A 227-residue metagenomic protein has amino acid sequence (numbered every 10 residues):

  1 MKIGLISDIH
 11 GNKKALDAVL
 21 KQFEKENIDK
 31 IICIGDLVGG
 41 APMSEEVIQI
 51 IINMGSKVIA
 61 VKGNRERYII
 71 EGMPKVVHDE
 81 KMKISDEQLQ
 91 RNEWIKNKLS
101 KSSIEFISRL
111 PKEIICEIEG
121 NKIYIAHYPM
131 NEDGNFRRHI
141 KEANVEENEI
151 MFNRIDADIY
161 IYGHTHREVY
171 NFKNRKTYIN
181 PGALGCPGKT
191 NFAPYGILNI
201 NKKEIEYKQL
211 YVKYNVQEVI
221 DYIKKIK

Functional and structural regions predicted by a protein language model:
M1-G4, I115-Y124, K173-T177, E204-I205: Beta-strand-turn-beta hairpins that frame and shape the catalytic cleft of phosphate-ester-processing enzymes
K2-K98, S103-S108: Core catalytic region of metal-dependent phosphoesterases/phosphodiesterases, especially metallo-beta-lactamase-like
S7-I9, G35-L37, N64-E66, Y128-M130 (+3 more regions): Active-site metal-binding loops of divalent metal-dependent hydrolases
I32, I59-V61, Y124, I161 (+1 more regions): Hydrophobic/aromatic beta-strand patches that form the interior of the parallel beta-sheet core in alpha/beta enzyme
M82-D86, G120-I155: Active-site-proximal segments of metal-dependent phosphoesterases and phosphodiesterases across multiple
K96-K101, M151-F152, K176-A183: Short Pro/Gly-enriched beta-strand edge/turn motifs at strand-loop
P111-I115, R167-E168, Y195: Short, acidic/polar N-cap/turn motifs at the starts of alpha helices
V169-K227: Acidic, His/Gly-rich catalytic cores of divalent-metal-dependent hydrolytic chemistry
